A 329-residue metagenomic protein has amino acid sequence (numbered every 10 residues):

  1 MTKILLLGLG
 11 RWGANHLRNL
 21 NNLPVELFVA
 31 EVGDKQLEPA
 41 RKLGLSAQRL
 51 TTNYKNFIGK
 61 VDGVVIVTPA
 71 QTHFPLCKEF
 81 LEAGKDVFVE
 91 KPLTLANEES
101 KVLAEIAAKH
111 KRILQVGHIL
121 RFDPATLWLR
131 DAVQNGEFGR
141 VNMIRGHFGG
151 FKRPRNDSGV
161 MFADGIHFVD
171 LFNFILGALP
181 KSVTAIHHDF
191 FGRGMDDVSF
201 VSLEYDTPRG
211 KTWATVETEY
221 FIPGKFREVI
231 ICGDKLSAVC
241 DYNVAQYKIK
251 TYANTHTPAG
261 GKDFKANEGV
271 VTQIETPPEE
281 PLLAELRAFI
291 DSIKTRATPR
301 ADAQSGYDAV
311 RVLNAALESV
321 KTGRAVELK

Functional and structural regions predicted by a protein language model:
M1-L45: N-terminal Rossmann-like dinucleotide-binding module
P39, Q48-I106: Beta-loop-alpha module in the N-terminal Rossmann-like domain of NAD(P)-dependent dehydrogenases, especially those
L43, N56, G63-I66, R112 (+2 more regions): C-terminal helix-rich "cap/oligomerization" subdomain common to oxidoreductases
A83-K85, H110-R112, R209-T212: A short helix->loop->beta-strand "cap" motif at the edges of active sites that frequently abuts
T94-R153: A contiguous active-site-proximal alpha/beta segment in oxidoreductase catalytic domains
G117-P124, G150-P180, D196-D197, S305-G306: Mid-domain beta-loop-alpha active-site segment that forms a flexible, acidic cofactor/metal-binding surface
I119, D234-Q304: C-terminal glycine/acidic-rich active-site capping loop/insertion
A163-K248, L283-T295: Contiguous beta-strand/loop segments that form the cofactor/metal-binding neighborhood of enzyme cores
